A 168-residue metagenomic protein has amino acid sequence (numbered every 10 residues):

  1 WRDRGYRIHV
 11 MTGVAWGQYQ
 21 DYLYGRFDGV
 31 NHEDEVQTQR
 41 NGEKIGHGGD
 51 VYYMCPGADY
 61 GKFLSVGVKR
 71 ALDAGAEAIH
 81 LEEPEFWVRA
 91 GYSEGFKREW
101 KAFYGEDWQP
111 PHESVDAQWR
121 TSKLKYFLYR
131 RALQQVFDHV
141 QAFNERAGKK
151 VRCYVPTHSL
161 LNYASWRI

Functional and structural regions predicted by a protein language model:
D3, V66-R70, R131, Q135-A142: Alpha-helical scaffolding segments of alpha/beta enzyme cores, especially the outer helices of TIM-barrel or partial
R4-I8, G75-E77, A147-C153: Short, well-ordered coil/turn segments that N-cap beta-strands
R7-A74, W108-Y126: Active-site-adjacent "subsite" loops/lids of carbohydrate-active enzymes
I8-M11, I79-L81, C153-V155, I168: Hydrophobic faces of well-ordered beta-strands that scaffold small-molecule active sites in alpha/beta enzyme cores
D21-L23, A90-E94, W166-R167: Short aromatic-enriched loop/helix-cap "lid" or pocket-rim segments at secondary-structure transitions that line
G46-H47, G75-A76, H80-E85: Conserved alpha/beta enzyme-core scaffolds, especially Rossmann-like or related mixed alpha/beta domains that build
L81-Q118, H158-N162: Active-site-proximal loop/short-helix segments that contain or immediately flank catalytic acid/base residue(s)
R89, L133-I168: Substrate-binding cleft/loops of secretory-pathway carbohydrate-active enzymes
